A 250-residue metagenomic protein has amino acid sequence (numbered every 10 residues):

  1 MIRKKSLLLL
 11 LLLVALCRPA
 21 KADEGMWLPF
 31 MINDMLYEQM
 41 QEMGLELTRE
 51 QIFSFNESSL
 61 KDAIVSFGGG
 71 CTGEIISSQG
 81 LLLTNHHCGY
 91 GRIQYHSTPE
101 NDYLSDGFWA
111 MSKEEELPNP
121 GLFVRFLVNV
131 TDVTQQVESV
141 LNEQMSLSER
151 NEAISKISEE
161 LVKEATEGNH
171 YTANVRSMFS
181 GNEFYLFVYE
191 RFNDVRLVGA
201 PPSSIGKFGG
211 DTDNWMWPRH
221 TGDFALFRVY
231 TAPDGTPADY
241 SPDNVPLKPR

Functional and structural regions predicted by a protein language model:
M1-L7: Bacterial N-terminal signal peptides that target proteins for export
I2, P19-R250: Terminal presequence/propeptide segments associated with secretion/organelle targeting and zymogen/polyprotein
L7-L9, A22: General helical structural elements
L11-P19: Hydrophobic h-region of N-terminal signal peptides that target proteins for export in Gram-negative bacteria
